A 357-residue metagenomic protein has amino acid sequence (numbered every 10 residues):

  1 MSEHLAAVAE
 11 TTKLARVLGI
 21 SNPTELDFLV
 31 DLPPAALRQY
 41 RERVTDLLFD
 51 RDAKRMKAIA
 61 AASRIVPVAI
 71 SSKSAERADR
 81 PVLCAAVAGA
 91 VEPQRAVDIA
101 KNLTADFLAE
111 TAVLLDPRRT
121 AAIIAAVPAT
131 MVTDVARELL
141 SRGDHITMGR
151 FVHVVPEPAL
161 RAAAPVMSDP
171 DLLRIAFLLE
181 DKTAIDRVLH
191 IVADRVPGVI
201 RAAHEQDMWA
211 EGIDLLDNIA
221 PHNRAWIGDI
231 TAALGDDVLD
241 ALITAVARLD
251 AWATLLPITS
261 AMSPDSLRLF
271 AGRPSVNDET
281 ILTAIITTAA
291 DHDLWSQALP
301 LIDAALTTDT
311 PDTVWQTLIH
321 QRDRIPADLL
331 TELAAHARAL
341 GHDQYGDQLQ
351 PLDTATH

Functional and structural regions predicted by a protein language model:
M1-H357: Hydrophobic packing positions in regular secondary-structure scaffolds
